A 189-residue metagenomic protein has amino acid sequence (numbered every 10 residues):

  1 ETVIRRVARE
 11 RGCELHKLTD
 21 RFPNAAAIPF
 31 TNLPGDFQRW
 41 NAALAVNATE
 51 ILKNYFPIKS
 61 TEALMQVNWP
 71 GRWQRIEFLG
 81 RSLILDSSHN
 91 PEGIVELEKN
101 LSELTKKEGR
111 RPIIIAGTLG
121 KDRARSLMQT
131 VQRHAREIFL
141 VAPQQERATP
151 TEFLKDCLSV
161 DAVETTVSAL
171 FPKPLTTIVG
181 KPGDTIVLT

Functional and structural regions predicted by a protein language model:
E1-D20, G35, R39, S82-I84 (+1 more regions): C-terminal helical cap/extension that packs against the catalytic core of soluble nucleotide-cofactor enzymes
C13, F22, K59-T61: Acidic, proline-/serine-/threonine-rich low-complexity intrinsically disordered repeat tracts
K17, N24-A27: Conserved catalytic segments around the Walker B and adjacent sensor/switch elements of P-loop NTPase domains
A26-E137: Nucleotide phosphate-binding/pyrophosphate-handling subdomain across enzymes that bind or process nucleotide phosphates
I186-T189: Short, intrinsically disordered, charge-balanced linker/junction segments flanking boundaries in proteins
